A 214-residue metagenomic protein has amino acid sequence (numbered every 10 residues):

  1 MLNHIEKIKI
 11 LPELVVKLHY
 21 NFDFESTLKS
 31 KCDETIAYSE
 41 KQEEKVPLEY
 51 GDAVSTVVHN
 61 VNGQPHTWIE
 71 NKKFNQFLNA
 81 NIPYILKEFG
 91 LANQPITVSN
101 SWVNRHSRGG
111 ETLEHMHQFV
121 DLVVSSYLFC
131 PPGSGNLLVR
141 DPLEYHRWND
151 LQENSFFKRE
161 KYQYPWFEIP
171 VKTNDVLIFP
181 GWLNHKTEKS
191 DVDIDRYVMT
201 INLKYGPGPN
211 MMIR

Functional and structural regions predicted by a protein language model:
M1-L91, E111: Non-heme Fe(II)/2-oxoglutarate
N21-D23, Y127-F129, N184, N202-G206: Solvent-exposed residues in well-ordered beta-strands and their adjoining turns, especially edge/terminal strands
L91-S101: A short coil-to-beta-strand element that immediately follows conserved catalytic motifs
T97-S99, V120-L122, D195: A generic structural signal for short beta-strands and their flanking turns/coil linkers
H106-V176, P209-I213: Catalytic core of non-heme Fe(II) oxygenases with the double-stranded beta-helix
T112-H115, H185-V192: Short beta-strand His + acidic residue motifs that chelate non-heme Fe in jelly-roll/DSBH and cupin folds
V124-S126, D193-P209: A short hydrophobic beta-strand segment most commonly corresponding to one strand of the jelly-roll/cupin
